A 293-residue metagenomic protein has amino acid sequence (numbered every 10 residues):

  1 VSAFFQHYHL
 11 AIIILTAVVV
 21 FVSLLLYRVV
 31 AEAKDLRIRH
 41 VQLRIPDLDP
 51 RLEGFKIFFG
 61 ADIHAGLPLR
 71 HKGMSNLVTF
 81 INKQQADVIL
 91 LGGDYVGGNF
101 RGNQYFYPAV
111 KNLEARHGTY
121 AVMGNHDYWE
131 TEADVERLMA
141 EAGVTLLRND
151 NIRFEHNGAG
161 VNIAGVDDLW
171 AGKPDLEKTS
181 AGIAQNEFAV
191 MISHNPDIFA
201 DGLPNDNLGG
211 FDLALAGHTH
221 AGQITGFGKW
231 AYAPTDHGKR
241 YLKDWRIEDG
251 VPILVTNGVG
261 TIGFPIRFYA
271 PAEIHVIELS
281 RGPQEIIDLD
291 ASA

Functional and structural regions predicted by a protein language model:
V1-L48: N-terminal membrane-anchoring alpha-helices
S2-Q6, I287-A293: Basic/polar N-terminal segments that are highly enriched at the extreme N-terminus, encompassing both cleavable
I38-H40, G60, I163: Hydrophobic residues on conserved beta-strands that form the core of alpha/beta folds
H40-Q42, G54, N112, V276: Extracellular/lumenal ectodomain signal focusing on beta-strand-rich modules and carbohydrate-recognition contexts
D47-P50, A65-L67, Y128-L213, K229 (+1 more regions): Conserved catalytic scaffold of divalent metal-dependent phosphoesterases
R51-L147: Membrane-embedded segments
A221-G226: His/Asp/Glu-enriched short active-site or ligand-binding loop at hydrolase and phosphoryl-transfer sites
